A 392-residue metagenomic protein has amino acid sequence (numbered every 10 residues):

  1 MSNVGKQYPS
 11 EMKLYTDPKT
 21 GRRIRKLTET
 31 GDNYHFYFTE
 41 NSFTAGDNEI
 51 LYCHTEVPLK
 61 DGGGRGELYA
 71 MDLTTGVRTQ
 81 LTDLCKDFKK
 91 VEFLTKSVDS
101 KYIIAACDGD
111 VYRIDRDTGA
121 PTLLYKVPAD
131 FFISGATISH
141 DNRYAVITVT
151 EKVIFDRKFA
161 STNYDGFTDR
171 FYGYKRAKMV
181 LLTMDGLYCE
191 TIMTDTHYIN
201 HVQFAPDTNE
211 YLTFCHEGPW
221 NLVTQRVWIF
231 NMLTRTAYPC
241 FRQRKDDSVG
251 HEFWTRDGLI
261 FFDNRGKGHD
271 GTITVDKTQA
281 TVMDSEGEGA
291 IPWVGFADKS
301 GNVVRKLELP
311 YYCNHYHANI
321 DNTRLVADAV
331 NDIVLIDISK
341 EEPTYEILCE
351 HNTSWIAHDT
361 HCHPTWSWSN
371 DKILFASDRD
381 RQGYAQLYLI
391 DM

Functional and structural regions predicted by a protein language model:
S2-R25, Y172-A177: Blade/loop signatures of beta-propeller domains
V4-K6, H54-G64, T148-Y174, C215-T224 (+2 more regions): Short, conserved, GDST-rich strand-edge loop motifs in beta-rich repeat architectures
Y37-E40, H54-D108: Blade-loop segments of beta-propeller domains
E40-E49, H54, E92-Y102, A106 (+5 more regions): Blade-terminus and WD-like Trp-Asp/Gly-His loop motifs, strongest in beta-propeller folds
T82-A177, T191-T194: Asp-box/WD-like beta-propeller blade repeats and closely related beta-sheet repeat scaffolds
R244-S248, V304-H317, E342-W366: Conserved blade-ending motifs and adjacent loop-strand segments that build the rim/top face of beta-propeller domains
T255-G295, G301-P343: Loop/turn-rich, solvent-exposed surfaces of beta-rich toroidal or solenoidal domains
T360-M392: Blade-level signature of beta-propeller repeat domains, shared across WD40, Kelch, NHL, RCC1 and BNR/Asp-box propellers
